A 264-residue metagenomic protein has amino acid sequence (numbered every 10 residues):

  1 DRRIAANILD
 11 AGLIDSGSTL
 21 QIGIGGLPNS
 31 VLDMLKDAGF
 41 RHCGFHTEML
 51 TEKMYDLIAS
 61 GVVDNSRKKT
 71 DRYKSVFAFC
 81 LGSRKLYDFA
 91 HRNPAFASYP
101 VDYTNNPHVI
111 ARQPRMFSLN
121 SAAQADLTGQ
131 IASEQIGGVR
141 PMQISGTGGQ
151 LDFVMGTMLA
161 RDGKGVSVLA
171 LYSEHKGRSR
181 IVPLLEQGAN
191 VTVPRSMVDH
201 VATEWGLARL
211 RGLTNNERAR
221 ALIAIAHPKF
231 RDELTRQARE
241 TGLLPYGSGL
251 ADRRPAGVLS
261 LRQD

Functional and structural regions predicted by a protein language model:
D1-D264: Conserved phosphate- and dinucleotide-binding cores of soluble alpha/beta proteins, encompassing both enzyme active
